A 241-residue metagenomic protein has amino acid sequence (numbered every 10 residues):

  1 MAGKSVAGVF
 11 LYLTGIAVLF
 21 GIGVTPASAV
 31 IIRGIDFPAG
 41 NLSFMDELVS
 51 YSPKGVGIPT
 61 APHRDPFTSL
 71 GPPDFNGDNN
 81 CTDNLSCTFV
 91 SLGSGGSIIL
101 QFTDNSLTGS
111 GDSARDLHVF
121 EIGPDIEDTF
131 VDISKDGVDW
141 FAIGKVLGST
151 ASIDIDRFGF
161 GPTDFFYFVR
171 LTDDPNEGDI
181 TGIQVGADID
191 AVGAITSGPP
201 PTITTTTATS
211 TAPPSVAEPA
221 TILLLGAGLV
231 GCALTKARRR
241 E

Functional and structural regions predicted by a protein language model:
A2-L13: Bacterial N-terminal signal peptides that target proteins for export
Y12-G21: Bacterial N-terminal signal peptides
V24-A29: Sec/Tat signal peptide C-region and signal peptidase I cleavage site
V30-P200: A domain-level signal for the mature, folded cores of soluble proteins
I203-T211: Extracellular mucin-like PTS domains
S215-T235: A short, hydrophobic C-terminal helix/tail in secreted or cell-surface proteins
A237-E241: Short, charged juxtamembrane terminal tails flanking transmembrane helices
